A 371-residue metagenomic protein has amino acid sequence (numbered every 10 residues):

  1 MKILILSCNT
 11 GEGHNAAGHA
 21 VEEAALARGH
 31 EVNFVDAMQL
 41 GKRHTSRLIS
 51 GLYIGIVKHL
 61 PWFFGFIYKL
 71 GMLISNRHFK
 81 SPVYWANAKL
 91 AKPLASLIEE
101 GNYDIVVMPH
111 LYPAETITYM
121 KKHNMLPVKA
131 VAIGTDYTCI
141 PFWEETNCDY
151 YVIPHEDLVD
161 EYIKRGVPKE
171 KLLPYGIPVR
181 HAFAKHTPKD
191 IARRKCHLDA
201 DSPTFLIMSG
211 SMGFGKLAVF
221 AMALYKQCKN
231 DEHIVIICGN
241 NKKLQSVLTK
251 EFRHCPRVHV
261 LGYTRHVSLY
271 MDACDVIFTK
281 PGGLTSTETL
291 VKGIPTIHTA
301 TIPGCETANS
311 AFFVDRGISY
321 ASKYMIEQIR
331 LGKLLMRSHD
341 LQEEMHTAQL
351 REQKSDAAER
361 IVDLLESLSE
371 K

Functional and structural regions predicted by a protein language model:
E12, A17, K69-G166, K171-P174: Active-site and donor-binding regions of nucleotide-sugar-utilizing enzymes
A20-A95: Conserved N-terminal ligand/cofactor-binding loop architecture of enzyme catalytic domains
D149-T204, M208-S211, K243: A nucleotide-sugar donor-handling region in carbohydrate enzymes
L198-C274: Donor-nucleotide binding loops and adjacent catalytic segments primarily of GT-B fold Leloir glycosyltransferases
D272-G282: Acidic donor-binding loop of glycosyltransferase active sites
V314-D340: C-terminal "capping" alpha-helix adjacent to the active site of nucleotide-linked donor transferases in cell-envelope
L341-S355: A short, well-ordered alpha-helix in the C-terminal region of glycosyltransferases
K354-K371: C-terminal alpha-helical cap of glycosyltransferases
